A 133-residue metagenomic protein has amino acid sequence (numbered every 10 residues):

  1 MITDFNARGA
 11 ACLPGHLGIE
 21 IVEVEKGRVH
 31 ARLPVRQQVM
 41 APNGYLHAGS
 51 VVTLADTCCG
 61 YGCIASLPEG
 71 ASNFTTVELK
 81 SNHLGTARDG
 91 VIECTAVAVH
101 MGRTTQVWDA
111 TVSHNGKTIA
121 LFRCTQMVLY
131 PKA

Functional and structural regions predicted by a protein language model:
M1-A133: Terminal targeting signals and extreme-terminal segments of soluble enzymes
